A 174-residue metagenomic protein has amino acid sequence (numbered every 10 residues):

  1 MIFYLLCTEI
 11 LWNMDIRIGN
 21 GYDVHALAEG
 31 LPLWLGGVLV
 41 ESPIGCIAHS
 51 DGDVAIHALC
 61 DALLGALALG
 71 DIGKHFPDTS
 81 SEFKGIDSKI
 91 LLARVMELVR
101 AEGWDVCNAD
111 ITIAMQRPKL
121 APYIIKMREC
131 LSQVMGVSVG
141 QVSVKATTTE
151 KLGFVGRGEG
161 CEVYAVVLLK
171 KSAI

Functional and structural regions predicted by a protein language model:
D15-I125, M135: RNase III-family endoribonuclease catalytic core
P32-W34, C130, G158-Y164: A glycine- and small-aliphatic-rich helix-loop capping segment at beta-alpha/alpha-beta transitions that lines
S138-Q141: Short acidic capping loops at alpha-helix termini that bridge into adjacent secondary structure
V144-T148: Pyridoxal 5′-phosphate
V155-I174: C-terminal edge-of-domain segments
